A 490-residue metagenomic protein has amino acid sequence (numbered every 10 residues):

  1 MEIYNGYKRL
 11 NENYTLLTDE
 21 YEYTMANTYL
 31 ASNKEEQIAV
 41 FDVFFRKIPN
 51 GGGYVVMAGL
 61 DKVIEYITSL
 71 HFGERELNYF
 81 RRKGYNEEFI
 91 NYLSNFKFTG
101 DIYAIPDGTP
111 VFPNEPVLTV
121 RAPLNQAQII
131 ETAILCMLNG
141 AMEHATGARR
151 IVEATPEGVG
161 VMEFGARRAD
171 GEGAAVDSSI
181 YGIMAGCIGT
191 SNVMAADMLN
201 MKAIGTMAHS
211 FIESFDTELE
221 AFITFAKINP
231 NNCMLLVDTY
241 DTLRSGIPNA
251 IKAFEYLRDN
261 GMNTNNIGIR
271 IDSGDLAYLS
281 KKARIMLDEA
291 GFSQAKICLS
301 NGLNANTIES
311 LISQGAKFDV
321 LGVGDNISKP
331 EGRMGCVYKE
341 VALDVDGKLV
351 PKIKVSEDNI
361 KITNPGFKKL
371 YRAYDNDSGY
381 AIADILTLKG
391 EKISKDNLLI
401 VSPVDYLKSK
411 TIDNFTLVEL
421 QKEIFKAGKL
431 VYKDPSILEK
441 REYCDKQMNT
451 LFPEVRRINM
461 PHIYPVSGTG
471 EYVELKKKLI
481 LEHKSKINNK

Functional and structural regions predicted by a protein language model:
E2-Q37, F41, R46, N50-G52 (+3 more regions): Gly/Ser/Thr/Ala-enriched C-terminal appendages of enzymes
E2-Q37, K47-P49, G84, I90-T99 (+4 more regions): Buried, small/hydrophobic-residue-enriched core segments of structured protein domains
S32, I38-S94: N-terminal, Lys/Arg-enriched amphipathic/low-complexity engagement segments that precede the first folded domain
E65-S69, A104-D107, V111: An N-terminal, globular interaction/scaffold subdomain
I67, I130, I134-L138, C444 (+1 more regions): Short amphipathic C-terminal alpha-helix that caps PH/PH-like domains
N78-Y79, T146-R150, G165, R456-I463: Short coil/turn segments at secondary-structure boundaries
I102-G108, L417-L420: Short acidic, Pro/Gly- and aromatic-enriched capping/linker segments at domain boundaries
I204, I269, I297, D319-L321: Hydrophobic residues within beta-strands of alpha/beta enzymes
